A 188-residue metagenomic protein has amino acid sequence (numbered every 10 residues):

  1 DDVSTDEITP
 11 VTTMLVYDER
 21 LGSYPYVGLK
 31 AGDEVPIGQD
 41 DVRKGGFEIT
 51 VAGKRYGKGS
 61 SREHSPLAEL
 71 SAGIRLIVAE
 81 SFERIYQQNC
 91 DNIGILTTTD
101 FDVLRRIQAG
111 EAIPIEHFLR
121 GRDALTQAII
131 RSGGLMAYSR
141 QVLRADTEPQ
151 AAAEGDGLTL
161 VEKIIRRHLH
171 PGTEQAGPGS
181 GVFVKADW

Functional and structural regions predicted by a protein language model:
D1-W188: Fe-S-dependent hydro-lyases/dehydratases of central metabolism
